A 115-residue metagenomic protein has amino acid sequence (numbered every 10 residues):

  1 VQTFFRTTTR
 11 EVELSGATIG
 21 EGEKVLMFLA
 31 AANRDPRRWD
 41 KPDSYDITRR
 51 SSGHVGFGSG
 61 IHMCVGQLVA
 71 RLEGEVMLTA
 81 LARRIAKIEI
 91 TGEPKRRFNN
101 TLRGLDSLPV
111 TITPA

Functional and structural regions predicted by a protein language model:
V1-A115: Cytochrome P450
